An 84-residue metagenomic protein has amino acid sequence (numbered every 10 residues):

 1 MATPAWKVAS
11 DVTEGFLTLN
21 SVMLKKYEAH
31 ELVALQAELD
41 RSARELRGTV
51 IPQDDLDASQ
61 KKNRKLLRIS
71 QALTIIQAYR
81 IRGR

Functional and structural regions predicted by a protein language model:
T3-M23: Short, charge-rich amphipathic alpha-helices with coiled-coil/heptad character
T18-A37: Short, charge/polar-rich alpha-helical segments
S21, K26, E45-P52: General structural signal for alpha-helix termini and helix-helix connectors
L32, L39-V50, I69, I76: Non-transmembrane amphipathic alpha-helical segments
A37, L56-L67: Short, charged, amphipathic alpha-helical segments
R68-R84: Amphipathic alpha-helical coiled-coil segments
